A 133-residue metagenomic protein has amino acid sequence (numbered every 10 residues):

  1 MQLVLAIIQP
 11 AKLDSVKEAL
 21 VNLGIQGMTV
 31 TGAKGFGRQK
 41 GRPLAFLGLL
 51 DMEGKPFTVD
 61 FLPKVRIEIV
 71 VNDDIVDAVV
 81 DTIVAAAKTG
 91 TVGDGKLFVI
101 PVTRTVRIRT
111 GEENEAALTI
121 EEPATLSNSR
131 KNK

Functional and structural regions predicted by a protein language model:
M1-K133: Positively charged, small/polar-rich N-terminal and surface patches that mediate targeting and assembly and bind
